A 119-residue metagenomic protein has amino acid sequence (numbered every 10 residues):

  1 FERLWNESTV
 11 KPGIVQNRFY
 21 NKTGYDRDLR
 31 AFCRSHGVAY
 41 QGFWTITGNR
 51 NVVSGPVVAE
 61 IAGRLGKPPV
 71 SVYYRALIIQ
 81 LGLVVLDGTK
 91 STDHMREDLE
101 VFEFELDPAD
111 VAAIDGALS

Functional and structural regions predicted by a protein language model:
F1-S119: Beta/alpha (TIM)-barrel catalytic core signal, keyed to glycine-rich beta->alpha loops juxtaposed to Asp/Glu that bind
